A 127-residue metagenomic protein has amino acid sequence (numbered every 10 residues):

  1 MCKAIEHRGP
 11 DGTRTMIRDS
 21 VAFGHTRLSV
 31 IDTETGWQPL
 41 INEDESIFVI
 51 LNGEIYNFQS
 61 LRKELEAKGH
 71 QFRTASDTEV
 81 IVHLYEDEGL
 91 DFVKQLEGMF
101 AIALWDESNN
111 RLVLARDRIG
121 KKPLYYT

Functional and structural regions predicted by a protein language model:
M1-T127: N-terminus-centric sequence/structural signature that marks the extreme N-terminus and adjacent "lid/interface" module
